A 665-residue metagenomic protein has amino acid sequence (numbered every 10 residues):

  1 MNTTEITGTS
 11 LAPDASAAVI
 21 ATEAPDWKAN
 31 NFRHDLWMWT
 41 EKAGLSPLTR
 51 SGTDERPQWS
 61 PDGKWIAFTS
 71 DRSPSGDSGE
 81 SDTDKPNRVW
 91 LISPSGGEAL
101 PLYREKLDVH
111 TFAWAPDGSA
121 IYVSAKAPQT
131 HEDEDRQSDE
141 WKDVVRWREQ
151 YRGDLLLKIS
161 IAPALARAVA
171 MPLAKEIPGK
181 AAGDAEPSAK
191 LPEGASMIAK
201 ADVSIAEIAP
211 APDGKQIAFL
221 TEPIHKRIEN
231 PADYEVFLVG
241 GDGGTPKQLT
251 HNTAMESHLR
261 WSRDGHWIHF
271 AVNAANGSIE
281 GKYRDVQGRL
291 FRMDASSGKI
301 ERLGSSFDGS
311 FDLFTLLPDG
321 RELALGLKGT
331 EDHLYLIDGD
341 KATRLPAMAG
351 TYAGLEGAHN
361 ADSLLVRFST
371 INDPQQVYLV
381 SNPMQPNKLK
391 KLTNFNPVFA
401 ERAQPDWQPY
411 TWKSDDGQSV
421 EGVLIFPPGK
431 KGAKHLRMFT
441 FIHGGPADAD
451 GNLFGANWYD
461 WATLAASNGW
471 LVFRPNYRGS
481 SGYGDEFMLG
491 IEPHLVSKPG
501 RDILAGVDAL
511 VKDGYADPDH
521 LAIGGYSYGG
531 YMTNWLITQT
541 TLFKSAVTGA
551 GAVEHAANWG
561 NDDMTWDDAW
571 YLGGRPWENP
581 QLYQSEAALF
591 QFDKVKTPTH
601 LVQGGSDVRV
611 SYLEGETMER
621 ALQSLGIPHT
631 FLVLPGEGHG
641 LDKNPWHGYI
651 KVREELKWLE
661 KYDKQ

Functional and structural regions predicted by a protein language model:
G8-S10, Y122-S124, H131-D133, E149-L156 (+4 more regions): Non-catalytic accessory segments flanking enzyme active sites
P13-D14, P61-D62, P116-D117, P212-D213 (+3 more regions): Residue-level detector of Asp-centered blade-edge/turn motifs that repeat once per structural unit in beta-propeller
A18, I66, I121, I217 (+3 more regions): Hydrophobic beta-strand positions that form the internal "hydrophobic ladder" of WD40/Gbeta-like beta-propeller blades
T22-D35, L48-R56, A67-W90, E98 (+13 more regions): A flexible loop/linker signature enriched in serine peptidases of the S9 family
T40-A43, S93-G97, I161-A164, G240-G244 (+3 more regions): Short loop/turn segments that connect beta-strands within beta-propeller blades
K434-G444: Short beta-strand element of the alpha/beta-hydrolase
F441, W461-L464, R474-Q665: Active-site-proximal cap/loop segments of hydrolase catalytic domains
G444-W461, L613-E614: The serine-hydrolase catalytic nucleophile loop
